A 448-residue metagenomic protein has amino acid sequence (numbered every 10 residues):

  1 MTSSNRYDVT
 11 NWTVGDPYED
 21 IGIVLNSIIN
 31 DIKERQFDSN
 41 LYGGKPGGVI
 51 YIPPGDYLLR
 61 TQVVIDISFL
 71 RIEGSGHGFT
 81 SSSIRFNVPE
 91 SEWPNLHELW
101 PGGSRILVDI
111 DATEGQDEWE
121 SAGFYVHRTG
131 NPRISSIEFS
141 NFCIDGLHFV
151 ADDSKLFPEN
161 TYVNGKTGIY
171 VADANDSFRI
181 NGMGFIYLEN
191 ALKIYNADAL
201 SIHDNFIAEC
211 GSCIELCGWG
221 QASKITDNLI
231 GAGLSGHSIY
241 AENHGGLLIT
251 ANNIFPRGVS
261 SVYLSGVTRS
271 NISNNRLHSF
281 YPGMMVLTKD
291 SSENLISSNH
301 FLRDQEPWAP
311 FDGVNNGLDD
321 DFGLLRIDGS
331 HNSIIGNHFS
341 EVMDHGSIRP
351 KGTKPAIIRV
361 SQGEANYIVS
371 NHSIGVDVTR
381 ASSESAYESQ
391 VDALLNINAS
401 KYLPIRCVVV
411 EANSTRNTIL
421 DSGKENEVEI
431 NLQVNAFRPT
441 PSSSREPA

Functional and structural regions predicted by a protein language model:
M1-V9, V428-A448: Glycine-rich, low-complexity segments
T2-I23, S27, R71-N164: Right-handed parallel beta-helix/beta-spiral solenoid domain characteristic of secreted/periplasmic
T2-V9, L25-I28, K33-G43, A197: Non-transmembrane elongated oligomeric "stalk/shaft" segments that connect baseplates/barrels to distal
I29, K33-R71, S75-E92: N-terminal extracellular ligand-recognition/capping segment immediately after the signal peptide
I50, I72, S340, G375 (+2 more regions): Extracellular beta-strand repeat scaffolds in secreted/surface proteins
V64-F69, H127-I137, Y162, Y170-R179 (+6 more regions): Right-handed parallel beta-helix/beta-solenoid
T80-F86, A151-S154, A309-F311, G346-S347 (+1 more regions): Short acidic, Gly/Pro-enriched loop/turn segments at secondary-structure junctions
